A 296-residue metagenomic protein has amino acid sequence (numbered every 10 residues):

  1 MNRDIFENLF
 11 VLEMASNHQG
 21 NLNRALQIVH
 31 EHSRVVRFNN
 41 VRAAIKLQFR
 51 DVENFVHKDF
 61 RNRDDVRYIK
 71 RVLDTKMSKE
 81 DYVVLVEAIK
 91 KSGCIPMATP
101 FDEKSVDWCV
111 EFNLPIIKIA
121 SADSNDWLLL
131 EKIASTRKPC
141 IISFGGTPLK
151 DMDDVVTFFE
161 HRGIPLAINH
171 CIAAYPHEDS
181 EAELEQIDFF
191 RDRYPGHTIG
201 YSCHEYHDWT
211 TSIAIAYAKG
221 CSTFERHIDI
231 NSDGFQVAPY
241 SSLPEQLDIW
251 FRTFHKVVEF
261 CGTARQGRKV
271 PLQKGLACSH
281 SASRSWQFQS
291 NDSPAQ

Functional and structural regions predicted by a protein language model:
M1-Q296: Catalytic cores and adjacent flexible loops of soluble metabolic enzymes that perform enolate/carbanion chemistry on
